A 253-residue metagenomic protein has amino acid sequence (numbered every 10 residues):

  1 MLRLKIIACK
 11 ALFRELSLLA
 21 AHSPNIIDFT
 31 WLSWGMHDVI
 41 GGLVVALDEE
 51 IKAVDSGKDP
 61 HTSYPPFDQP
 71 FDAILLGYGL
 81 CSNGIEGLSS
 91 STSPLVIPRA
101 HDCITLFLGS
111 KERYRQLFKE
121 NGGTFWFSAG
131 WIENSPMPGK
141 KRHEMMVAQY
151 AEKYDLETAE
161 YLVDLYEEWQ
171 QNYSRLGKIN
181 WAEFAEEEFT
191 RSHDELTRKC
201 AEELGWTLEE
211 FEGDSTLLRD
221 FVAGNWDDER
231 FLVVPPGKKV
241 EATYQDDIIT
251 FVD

Functional and structural regions predicted by a protein language model:
M1-S23: N-terminal basic/disordered segments at the start of proteins
I7-R14, M36, I74-E86, H101-D102 (+3 more regions): Gly/Ser/Thr-rich loops at beta-strand to alpha-helix junctions that form or flank small-molecule/cofactor-binding
I26-G42, E210-D214: A short beta-strand-loop structural module common to alpha/beta enzyme folds
E49-D55, Y114-W131, D228-G237: A polyampholytic, Gly/Pro-enriched intrinsically disordered region
E50-Y114: N-terminal glycine-rich phosphate/adenylate-binding segment common to multiple enzyme folds
S93-K141: Long, charge-dense
G123-C200: Active-site rim beta-loop-alpha module in soluble metabolic enzymes
S192-D253: C-terminal accessory domains and tails appended to enzymatic cores
